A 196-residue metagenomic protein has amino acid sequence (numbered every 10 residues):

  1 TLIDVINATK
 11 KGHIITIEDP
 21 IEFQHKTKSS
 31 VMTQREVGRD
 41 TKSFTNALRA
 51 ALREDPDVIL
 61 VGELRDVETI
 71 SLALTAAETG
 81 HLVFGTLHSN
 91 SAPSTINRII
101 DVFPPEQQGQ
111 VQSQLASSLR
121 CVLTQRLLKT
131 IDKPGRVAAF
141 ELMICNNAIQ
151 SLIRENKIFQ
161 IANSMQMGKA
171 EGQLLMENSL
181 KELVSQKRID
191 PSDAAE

Functional and structural regions predicted by a protein language model:
T1-E196: Short, flexible helix-loop junctions that flank or precede catalytic/ligand sites
